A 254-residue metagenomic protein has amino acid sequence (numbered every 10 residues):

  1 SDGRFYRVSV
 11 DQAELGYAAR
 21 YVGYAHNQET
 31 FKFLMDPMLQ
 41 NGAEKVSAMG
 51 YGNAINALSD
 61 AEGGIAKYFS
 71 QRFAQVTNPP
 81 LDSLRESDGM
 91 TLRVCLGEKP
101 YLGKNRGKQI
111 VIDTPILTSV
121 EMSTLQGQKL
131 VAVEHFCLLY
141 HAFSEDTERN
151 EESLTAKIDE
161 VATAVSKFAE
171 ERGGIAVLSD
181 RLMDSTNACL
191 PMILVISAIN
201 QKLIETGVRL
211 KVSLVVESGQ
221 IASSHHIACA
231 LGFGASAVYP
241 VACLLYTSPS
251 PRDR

Functional and structural regions predicted by a protein language model:
S1-V161, S166, E170: Extended, highly charged accessory segments
A162-V177, L210, A228-C229: Alpha/beta enzyme core
A176, L214-E217, V238: Hydrophobic faces of well-ordered beta-strands that scaffold small-molecule active sites in alpha/beta enzyme cores
L178-L190: Glycine-rich, proline-tolerant flexible connector loops at the mouths of alpha/beta enzymes
P191-L210: Alpha-helix-loop-beta-strand connector modules within alpha/beta enzyme cores
A222-F233: Catalytic cores of alpha/beta
G234-L245: Glycine-rich phosphate-binding active-site loops on the catalytic face of alpha/beta enzymes
Y246-D253: Conserved small/polar residues in nucleotide/adenosyl-binding loops
